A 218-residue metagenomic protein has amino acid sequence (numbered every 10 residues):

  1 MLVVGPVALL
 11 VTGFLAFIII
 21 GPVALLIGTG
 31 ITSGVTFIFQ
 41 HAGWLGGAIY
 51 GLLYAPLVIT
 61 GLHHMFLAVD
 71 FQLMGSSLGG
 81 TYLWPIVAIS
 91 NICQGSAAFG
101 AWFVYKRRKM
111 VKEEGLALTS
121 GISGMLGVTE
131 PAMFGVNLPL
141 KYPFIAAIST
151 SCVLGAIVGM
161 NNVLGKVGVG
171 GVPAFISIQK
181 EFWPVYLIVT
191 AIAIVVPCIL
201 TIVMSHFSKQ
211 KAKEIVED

Functional and structural regions predicted by a protein language model:
M1-V58: Core mid-bundle transmembrane helix pairs that form the ion/substrate translocation pathway in diverse multi-pass
M1-V7, V35-I49, S77-L83, M110 (+2 more regions): Membrane-interfacial loop-to-helix junctions in multi-pass transporters
P6-I18, G51-P56, C93-A101, T150-G159 (+1 more regions): Hydrophobic core segments of alpha-helical transmembrane domains in multi-pass membrane transport and ion-translocation
A16, G51-H63, S77-G79, S123-L126 (+1 more regions): Transmembrane alpha-helix interface/packing and boundary motifs in multi-pass membrane proteins, characterized by
I19, V23, I27, V35 (+4 more regions): Membrane-interfacial segments
T32, T36, F66-S76: Membrane-interface interhelical connector segments
W44, R108, T119, L126 (+1 more regions): Transmembrane alpha-helical segments and their short flanking loops that form helix-hairpins/helix-helix interfaces
D70-I148: Helix-loop-helix junctions within the multi-pass membrane cores of secondary transporters/permeases
